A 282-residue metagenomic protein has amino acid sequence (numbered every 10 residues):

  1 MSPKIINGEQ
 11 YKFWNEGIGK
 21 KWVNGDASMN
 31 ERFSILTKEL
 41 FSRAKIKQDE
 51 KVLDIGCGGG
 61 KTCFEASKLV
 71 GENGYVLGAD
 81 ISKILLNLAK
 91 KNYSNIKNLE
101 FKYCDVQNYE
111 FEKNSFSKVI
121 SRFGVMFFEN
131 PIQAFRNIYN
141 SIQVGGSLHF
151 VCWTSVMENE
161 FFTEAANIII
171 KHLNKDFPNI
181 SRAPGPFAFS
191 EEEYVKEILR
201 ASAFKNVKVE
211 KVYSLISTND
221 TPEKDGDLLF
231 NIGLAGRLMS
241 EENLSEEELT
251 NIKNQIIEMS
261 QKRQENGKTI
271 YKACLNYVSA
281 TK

Functional and structural regions predicted by a protein language model:
S2-E50, K61-E65, L88, N92 (+1 more regions): Conserved class I S-adenosyl-L-methionine
S2-Y11, I18-V23, K208-N266: C-terminal helical/coil "lid" or tail adjacent to the Rossmann-like core of SAM-dependent
D49, E72-N73, I142-L148: Short glycine-dipeptide loop
K51-Y109, Q133: Class I SAM-dependent methyltransferase SAM/SAH-binding core
Q107-K118: A short acidic, Gly/Pro-enriched loop at the edge of an enzyme's catalytic core that lines a small-molecule cofactor
S117-P131, T154: A short SAM/SAH-binding and catalytic strip from SAM-dependent methyltransferases
I132, S147-D220: Conserved catalytic/acceptor-binding region of the Class I
S202-K205, D227, C274-K282: Core SAM-dependent methyltransferase catalytic element
